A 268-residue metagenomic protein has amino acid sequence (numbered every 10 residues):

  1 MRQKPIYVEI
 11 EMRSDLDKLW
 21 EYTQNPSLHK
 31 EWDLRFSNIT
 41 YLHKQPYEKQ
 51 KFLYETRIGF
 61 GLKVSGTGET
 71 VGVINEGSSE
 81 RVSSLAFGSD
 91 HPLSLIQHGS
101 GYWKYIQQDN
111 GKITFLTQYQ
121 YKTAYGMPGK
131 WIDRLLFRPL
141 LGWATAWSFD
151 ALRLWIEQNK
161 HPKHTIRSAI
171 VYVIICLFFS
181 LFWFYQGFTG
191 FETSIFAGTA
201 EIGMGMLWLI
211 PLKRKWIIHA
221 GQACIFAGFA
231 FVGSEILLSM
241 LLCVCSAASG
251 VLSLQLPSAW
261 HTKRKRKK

Functional and structural regions predicted by a protein language model:
M1-K51, G59, I166-F188, E192 (+5 more regions): Hydrophobic ligand-binding cavity/cleft-lining segments
P5-V8, F115, S148: Extracellular and select intracellular beta-sandwich modules with Ser/Thr-enriched, small-residue motifs on
E9-E11, T40, K51-L53, S65-V71 (+1 more regions): Ser/Thr- (and often Asn-) enriched beta-sheet segments in non-cytosolic proteins
M12, T56, Y119-Y121: Hydrophobic beta-strand positions in extracellular immunoglobulin-like domains
D15, Q108-N110, L154: Secondary-structure boundary elements
K18-T23, H29, F52-Y54, L85 (+3 more regions): Hydrophobic pocket/interface hotspot
Q45, I58-T114, Q120, Q186-T199 (+3 more regions): Hydrophobic-ligand binding "helix-grip"
Q120-A169: A conserved amphipathic terminal alpha-helix motif
